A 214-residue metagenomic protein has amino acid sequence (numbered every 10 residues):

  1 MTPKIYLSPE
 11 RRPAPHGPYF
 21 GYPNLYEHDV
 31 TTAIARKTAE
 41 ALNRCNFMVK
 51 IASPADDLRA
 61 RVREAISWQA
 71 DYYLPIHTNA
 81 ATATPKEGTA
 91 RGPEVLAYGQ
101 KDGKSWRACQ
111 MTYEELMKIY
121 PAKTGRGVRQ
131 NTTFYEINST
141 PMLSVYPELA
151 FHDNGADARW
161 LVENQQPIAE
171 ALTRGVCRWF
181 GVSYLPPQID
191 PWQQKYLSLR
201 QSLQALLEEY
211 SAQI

Functional and structural regions predicted by a protein language model:
M1-T2, P9: N-terminal beta-strand-loop-alpha-helix module at the start of alpha/beta ligand-binding or catalytic domains
T2-K4, A14-P15, H28-Q213: Active-site-proximal helix/loop segments of hydrolytic enzymes
S8-N24: Glycine-rich N-terminal loop/short-helix segment of MobA-like nucleotidyltransferase
